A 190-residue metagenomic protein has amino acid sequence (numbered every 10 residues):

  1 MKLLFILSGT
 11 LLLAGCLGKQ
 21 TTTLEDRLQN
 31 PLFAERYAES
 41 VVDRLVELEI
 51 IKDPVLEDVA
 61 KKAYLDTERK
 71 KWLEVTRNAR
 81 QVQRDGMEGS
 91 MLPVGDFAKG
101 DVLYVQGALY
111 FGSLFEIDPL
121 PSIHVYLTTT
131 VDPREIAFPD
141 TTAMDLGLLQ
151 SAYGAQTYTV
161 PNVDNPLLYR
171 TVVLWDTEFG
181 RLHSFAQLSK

Functional and structural regions predicted by a protein language model:
M1-G9: Sec-dependent signal peptide recognition, specifically the positively charged N-region followed immediately by
L13-G15: C-terminal motif of bacterial Sec signal peptides marking the signal peptidase cleavage site
Q20-V105, D140-M144: Transition segment at domain starts
F97-L120: Short, surface-exposed binding/anchoring microloops in extracellular/periplasmic proteins
G107, L114, T128-T130, T177-F179: Solvent-exposed coil/turn segments that connect beta secondary-structure elements in extracytoplasmic/periplasmic
H124-Y126: Beta-strand signatures of extracellular beta-sandwich domains
R134-N162: An anionic, turn-rich surface loop/hairpin at beta-sheet edges that serves as a generic interaction/coordination patch
P161-S184: Short, exposed beta-strand-loop hairpins at the edges of beta-sheets in extracellular/periplasmic proteins
